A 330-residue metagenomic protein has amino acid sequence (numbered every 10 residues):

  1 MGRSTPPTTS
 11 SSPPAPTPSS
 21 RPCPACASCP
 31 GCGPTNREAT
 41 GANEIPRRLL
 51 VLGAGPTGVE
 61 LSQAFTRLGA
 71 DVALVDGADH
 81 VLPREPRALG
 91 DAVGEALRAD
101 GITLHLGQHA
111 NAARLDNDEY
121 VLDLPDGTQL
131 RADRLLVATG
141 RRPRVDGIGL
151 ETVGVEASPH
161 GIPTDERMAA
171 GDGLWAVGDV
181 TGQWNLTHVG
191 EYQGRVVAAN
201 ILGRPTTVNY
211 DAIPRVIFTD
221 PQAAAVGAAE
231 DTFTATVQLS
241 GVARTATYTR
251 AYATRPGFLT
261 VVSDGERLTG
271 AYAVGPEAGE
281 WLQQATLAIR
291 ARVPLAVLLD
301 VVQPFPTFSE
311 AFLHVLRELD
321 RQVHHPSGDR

Functional and structural regions predicted by a protein language model:
M1-T5, R114-Q129: Conserved beta-strand-loop-beta-strand element in the redox core of flavoprotein oxidoreductases
M1-T9, P13-P18, P22-A25, T35: Cationic, amphipathic, low-complexity alpha-helical segments enriched in hydrophobics plus arginine/proline
T5-A15, V51-L52, V72, L130-G140 (+3 more regions): Short hydrophobic core segments
P14, G33-T35, L106-Q108, L239: Short loop/edge segments at beta-strand edges and connector loops that shape dinucleotide/nucleotide cofactor-binding
P16-P18, E44, G55-P56, A88 (+1 more regions): Residue-level detector of alpha-helix initiation sites
A27-P46, Q129-N200: FAD-site-proximal beta/loop scaffold in flavoenzymes
P46-L50, P56-E119, N185-E191, A199-D231: Rossmann-like dinucleotide-binding cores of NAD(P)H-dependent redox enzymes
F218-R330: Flexible, glycine-rich terminal cap/loop adjacent to redox cofactors in electron-transfer oxidoreductases
